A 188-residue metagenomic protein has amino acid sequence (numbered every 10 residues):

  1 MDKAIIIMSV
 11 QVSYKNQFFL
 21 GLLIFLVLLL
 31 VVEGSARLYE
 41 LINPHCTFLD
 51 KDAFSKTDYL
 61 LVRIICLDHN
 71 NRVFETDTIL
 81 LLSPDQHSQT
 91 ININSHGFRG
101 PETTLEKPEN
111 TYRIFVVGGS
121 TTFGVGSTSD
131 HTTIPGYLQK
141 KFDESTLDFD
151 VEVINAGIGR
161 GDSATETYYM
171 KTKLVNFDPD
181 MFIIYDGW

Functional and structural regions predicted by a protein language model:
M1-Y14: N-terminal Lys/Arg-rich, disordered targeting/topogenic segments
L20-S35: Hydrophobic membrane-insertion alpha-helices, especially the h-region of bacterial N-terminal signal peptides
A36, L41-L67, A164-W188: Interaction-surface signature
P44-T128, T132-K141, S145-T146: Membrane/wall-proximal cationic-aromatic binding patches
R113-V116, E152-G157, M181-Y185: Structural recognition of the beta-strand scaffold that forms the well-ordered cores of secreted hydrolase catalytic
S120-F123, I158-S163, W188: Solvent-exposed loop/turn segments at secondary-structure junctions within structured extracellular/periplasmic domains
Y137, F142-D178: A conserved hydrophobic secondary-structure block that centers on an alpha-helix together with its immediately flanking
